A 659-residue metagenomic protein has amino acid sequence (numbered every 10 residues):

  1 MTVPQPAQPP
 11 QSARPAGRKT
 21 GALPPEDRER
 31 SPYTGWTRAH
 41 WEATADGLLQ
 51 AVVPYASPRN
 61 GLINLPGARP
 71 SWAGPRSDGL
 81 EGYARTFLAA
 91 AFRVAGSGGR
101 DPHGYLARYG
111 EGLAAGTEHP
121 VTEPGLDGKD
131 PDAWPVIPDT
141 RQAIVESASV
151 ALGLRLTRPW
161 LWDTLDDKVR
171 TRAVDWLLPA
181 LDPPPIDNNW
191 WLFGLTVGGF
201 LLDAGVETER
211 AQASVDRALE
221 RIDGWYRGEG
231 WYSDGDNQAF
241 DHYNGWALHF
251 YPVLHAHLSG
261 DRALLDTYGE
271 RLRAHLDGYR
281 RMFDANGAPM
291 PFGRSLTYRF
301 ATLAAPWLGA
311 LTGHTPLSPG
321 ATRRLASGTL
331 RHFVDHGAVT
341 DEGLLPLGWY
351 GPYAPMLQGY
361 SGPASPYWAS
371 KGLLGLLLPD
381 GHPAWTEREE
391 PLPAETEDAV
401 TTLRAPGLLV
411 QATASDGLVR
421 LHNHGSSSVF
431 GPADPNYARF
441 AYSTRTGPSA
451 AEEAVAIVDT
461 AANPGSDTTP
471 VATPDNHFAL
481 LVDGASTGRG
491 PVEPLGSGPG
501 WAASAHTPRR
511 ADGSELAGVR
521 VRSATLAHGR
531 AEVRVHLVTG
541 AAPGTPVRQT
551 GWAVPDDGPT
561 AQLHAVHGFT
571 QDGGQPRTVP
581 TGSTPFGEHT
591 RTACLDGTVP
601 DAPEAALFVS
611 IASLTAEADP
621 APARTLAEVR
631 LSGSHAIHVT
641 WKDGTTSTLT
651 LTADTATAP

Functional and structural regions predicted by a protein language model:
M1-D127: Extreme N-terminal leader/anchor segments
G79-L80, L88-V94, P102, L106-W307: Aromatic-lined, polymer-binding surfaces characteristic of secreted/periplasmic polysaccharide-degrading enzymes
L80, I144-E146, L403, L526-R530 (+1 more regions): Solvent-exposed loop and beta-edge segments used for protein-protein assembly and interaction
A84, A148, L409, R534: Residue-level detector of short, conserved catalytic/binding motifs and their immediate flanks
A95-G99, W162-D163, G381-H382, G544-V547: Short, solvent-exposed secondary-structure capping/transition elements
P120-P135, D284-S428: Carbohydrate-active enzyme catalytic cores, enriched for enzymes that act on polyanionic acidic polysaccharides
R388-E452, S634-I637, D643-T657: Beta-strand-rich N-terminal accessory domains
R445, A451-P659: Extended repeat-based interaction scaffolds and adjacent low-complexity, acidic/S/T/P-biased segments that form broad
